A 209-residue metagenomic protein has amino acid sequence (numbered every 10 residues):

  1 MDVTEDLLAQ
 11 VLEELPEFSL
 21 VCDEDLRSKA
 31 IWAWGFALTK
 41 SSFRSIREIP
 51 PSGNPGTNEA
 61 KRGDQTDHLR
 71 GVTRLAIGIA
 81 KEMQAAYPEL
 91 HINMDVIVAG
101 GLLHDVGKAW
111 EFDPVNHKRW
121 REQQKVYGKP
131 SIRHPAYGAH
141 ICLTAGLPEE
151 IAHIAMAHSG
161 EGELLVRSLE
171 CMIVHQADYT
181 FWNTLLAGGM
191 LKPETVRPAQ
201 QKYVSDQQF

Functional and structural regions predicted by a protein language model:
M1-A9, K108-G128, L164-V196: Amphipathic, soluble alpha/beta structural segments
M1-Q123: Acidic/His-rich, divalent-metal-binding segments that scaffold phosphate/diphosphate chemistry
H68, H104, H134, H158-S159: Histidine-centered active-site/metal-ligand motif
G71, K108, Y137-G138, F181: Hydrophobic side chains within alpha-helical segments
A80, Q84, G100, G146-E149 (+1 more regions): A short, terminal or domain-edge coil/loop segment
P88, I92, I97-V98, A139-R197: Histidine/acidic-rich helix-loop-helix segments that form or flank divalent-metal centers in metalloenzyme catalytic
R119-L143, M172, P193-F209: Divalent-cation-assisted or electrostatically stabilized phosphate/pyrophosphate-binding catalytic cores
